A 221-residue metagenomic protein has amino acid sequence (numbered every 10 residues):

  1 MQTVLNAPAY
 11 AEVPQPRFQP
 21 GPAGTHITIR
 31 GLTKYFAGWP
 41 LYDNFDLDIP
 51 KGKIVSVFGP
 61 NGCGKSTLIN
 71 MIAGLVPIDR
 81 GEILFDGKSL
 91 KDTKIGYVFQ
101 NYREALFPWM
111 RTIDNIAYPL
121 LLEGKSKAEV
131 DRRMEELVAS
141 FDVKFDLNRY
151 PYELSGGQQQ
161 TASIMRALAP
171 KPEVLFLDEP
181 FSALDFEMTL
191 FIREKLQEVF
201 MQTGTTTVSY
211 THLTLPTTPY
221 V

Functional and structural regions predicted by a protein language model:
I27, Y42-N44: Conserved structural motif at the start of ABC-family nucleotide-binding domains
F58-P60: The feature captures the beta-strand-to-loop junction immediately N-terminal to the Walker
G81-D92: Conserved ABC transporter NBD signature motif
L121, A128-D146, Q197-E198: Conserved ABC ATPase "signature" region
Y150-L154, Q158: Conserved ABC ATPase signature
A169-E173: A short, proline-enriched helix->beta-strand linker immediately N-terminal to the Walker B motif in ABC-type P-loop
T211-T217: Conserved small/polar residues in nucleotide/adenosyl-binding loops
